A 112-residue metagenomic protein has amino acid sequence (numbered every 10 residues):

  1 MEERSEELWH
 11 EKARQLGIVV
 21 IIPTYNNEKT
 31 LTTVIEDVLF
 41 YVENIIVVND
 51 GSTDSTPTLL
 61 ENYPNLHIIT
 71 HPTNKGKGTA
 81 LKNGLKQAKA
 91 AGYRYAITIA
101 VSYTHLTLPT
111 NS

Functional and structural regions predicted by a protein language model:
M1-T33: N-proximal low-complexity "stem/linker" segments adjacent to membrane-targeting elements
V19-P23, I46, T70: Short hydrophobic beta-strand elements that form part of the catalytic alpha/beta core underpinning NDP-sugar/donor
V34-N44: Short, acidic, metal-binding catalytic loop of nucleotide-sugar glycosyltransferases
N49-P57: A conserved acidic beta->alpha catalytic loop
T58-A91: Conserved donor nucleotide-binding strand/loop of the catalytic core
P72-T73, V101-Y103: Short acidic donor-binding/metal-coordinating loop in glycosyltransferase active sites
Y93-S102: Short beta-strand-to-loop acidic/aromatic patch adjacent to the donor-nucleotide binding site
T104-T110: Conserved small/polar residues in nucleotide/adenosyl-binding loops
